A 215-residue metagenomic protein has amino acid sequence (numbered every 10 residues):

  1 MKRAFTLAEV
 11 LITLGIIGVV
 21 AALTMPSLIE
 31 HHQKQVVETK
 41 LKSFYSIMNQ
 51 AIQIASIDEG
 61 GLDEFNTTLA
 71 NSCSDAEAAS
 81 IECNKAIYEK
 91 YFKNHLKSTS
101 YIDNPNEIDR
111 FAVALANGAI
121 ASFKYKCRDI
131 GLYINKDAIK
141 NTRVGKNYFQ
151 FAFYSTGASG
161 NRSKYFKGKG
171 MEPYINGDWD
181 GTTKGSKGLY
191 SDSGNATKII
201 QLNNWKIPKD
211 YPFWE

Functional and structural regions predicted by a protein language model:
K2-L7, A70-A76: Short, compositionally biased strand/turn segments that nucleate or flank brief secondary-structure elements
K2-Q33: N-terminal single-pass transmembrane signal-anchor helix
T6, V36, S56-G60: Short, Lys/Arg-rich amphipathic alpha-helical interaction segments that bind nucleic acids or acidic protein surfaces
S27-M48, I52: Aliphatic-rich helix starts adjacent to a transmembrane/signal segment
H32, K40, F65-T68, T99: Surface-exposed loop/turn and secondary-structure junction residues enriched for glycine/proline
N49-L69: Alpha-helix exit/C-cap motif
D75-E215: Intrinsically disordered, low-complexity regions enriched in Pro/Ser/Thr/Gly and acidic residues
